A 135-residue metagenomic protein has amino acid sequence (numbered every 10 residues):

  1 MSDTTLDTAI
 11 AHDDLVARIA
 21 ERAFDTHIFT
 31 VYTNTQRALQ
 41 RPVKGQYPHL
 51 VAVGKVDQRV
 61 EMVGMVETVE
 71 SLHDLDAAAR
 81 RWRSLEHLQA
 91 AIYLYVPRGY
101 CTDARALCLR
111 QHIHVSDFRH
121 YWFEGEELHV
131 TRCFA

Functional and structural regions predicted by a protein language model:
S2-A11, A17-M65, E70, L128-F134: Active-site metal-binding core of divalent-cation-utilizing nuclease and nuclease-like domains
H12, H27, L107, R119-Y121: Aromatic-residue detector
T33-N34, Y95, F118-F123: Conserved beta-strand termini and adjacent loop/short-helix elements that scaffold enzyme active sites in alpha/beta
Q36-L39, I92, H112, E124: Solvent-exposed, non-transmembrane amphipathic alpha-helical segments
R37, R98-Y100, E126: Short linear sequence elements within intrinsically disordered, low-complexity coil regions
R59, T68-F118: Catalytic cores of nucleic-acid endonucleases
H112-A135: Charged, structured surface patches that assemble and position nucleic-acid processing machinery
